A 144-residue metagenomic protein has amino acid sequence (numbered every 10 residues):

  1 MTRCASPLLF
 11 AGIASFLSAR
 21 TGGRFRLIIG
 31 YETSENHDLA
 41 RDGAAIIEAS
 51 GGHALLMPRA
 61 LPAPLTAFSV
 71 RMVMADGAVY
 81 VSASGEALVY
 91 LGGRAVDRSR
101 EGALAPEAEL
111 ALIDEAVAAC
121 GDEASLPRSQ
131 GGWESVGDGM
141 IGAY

Functional and structural regions predicted by a protein language model:
M1-G43, G137-Y144: An N-terminal, well-structured beta->alpha segment
T2-C4, L91-Y144: Gly/Ser/Thr-enriched, mixed-charge loops and adjacent short helices that form phosphate/oxyanion-binding elements
L8, G12, L65-F68, L112-E115: Alpha-helical scaffold segments in soluble metabolic enzymes
A11, S15-A19, G52, E115-S125: Generic secondary-structure signature for well-ordered alpha-helical cores
R20-R98: Ferredoxin-reductase
